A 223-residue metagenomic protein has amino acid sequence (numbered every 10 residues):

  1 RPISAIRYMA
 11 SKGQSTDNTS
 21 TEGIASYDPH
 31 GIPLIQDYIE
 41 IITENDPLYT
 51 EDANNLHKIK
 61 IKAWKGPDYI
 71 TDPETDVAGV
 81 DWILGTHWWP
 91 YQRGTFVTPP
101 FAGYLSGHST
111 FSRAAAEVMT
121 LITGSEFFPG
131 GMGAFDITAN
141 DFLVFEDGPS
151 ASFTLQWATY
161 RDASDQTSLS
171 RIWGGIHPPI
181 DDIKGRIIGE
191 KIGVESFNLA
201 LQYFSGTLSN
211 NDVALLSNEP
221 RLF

Functional and structural regions predicted by a protein language model:
R1-F223: Hydrophobic alpha-helical bundle signature of multipass membrane enzymes
